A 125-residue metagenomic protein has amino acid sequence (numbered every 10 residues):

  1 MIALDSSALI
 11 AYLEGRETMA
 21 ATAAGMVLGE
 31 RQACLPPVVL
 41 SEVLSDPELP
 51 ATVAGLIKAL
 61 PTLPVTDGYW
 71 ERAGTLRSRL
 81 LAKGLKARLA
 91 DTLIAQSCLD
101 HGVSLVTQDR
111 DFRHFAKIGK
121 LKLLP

Functional and structural regions predicted by a protein language model:
M1, A95, L99-P125: Acidic, PIN/NYN-like endoribonuclease modules and their adjacent C-terminal/linker elements
M1-L35, L44-G55: Short, well-structured N-terminal submotif of metal-dependent ribonuclease cores
L4-S7, L35-P36, K86-R88, D109 (+1 more regions): Histidine- and aromatic-rich ligand-binding microenvironments
A8-L9, V39, Y69, L93-I94 (+1 more regions): Alpha-helix capping/helix-boundary segments
Q32, P61, K120-K122: Conserved beta-strand segments of alpha/beta enzyme cores
P36, V43, S104-T107: Short, hydrophobic beta-strand segments that form beta-sheet elements in well-ordered domains
P50-A54, L80-L81, K122-P125: Short, hinge-like loop/turn segments at secondary-structure boundaries
T62-Q108: Active-site neighborhoods of divalent-metal-dependent phosphate/nucleic-acid chemistry enzymes
